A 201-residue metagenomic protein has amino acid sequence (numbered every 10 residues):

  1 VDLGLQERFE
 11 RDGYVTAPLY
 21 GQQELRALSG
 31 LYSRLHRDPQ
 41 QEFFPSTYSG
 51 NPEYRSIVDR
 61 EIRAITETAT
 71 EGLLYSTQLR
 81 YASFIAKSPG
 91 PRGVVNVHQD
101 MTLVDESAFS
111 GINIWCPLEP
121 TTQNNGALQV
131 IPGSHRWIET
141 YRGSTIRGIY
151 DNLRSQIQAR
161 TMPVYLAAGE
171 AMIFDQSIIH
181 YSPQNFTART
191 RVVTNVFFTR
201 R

Functional and structural regions predicted by a protein language model:
V1-V97, T102-E106: Non-heme Fe(II)-dependent double-stranded beta-helix
L3, H36, A171, I178-R201: Non-heme Fe(II)/2-oxoglutarate
Y14-T16, N113-P117, T161-P163, A171-I173 (+1 more regions): Conserved hydrophobic/aromatic beta-strand scaffold that supports enzyme active sites
Y75, H98-G111, A159-R160, L166 (+1 more regions): A short beta-loop-beta micro-motif enriched in histidine and acidic residues
S83, Q99, C116-P120, P132 (+1 more regions): Short, structured patches in soluble enzyme cores that scaffold and shape functional sites
S88-R92, P120-N124, R136, A171 (+1 more regions): Short, charged/polar surface micro-motifs in flexible loops or helix N-caps
D105-Q123, F197-R200: Short, conserved beta-strand element in jelly-roll/cupin
Q123-P183: Double-stranded beta-helix
